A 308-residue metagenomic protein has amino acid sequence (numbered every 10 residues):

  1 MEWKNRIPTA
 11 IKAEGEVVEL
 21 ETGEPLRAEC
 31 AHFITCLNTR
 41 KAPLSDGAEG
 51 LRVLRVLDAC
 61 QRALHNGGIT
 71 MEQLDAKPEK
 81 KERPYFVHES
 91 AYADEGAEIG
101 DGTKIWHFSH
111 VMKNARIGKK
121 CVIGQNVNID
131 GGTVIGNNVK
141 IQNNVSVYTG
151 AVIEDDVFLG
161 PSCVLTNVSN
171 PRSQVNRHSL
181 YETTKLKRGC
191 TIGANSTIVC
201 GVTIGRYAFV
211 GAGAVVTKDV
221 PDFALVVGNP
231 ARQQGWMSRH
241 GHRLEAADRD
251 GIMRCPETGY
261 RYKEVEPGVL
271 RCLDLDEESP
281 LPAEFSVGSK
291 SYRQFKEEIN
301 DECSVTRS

Functional and structural regions predicted by a protein language model:
M1-E29: NAD(P)-dinucleotide binding in Rossmann-like oxidoreductases
V17-E21, S45-A48, Y181: Short, surface-exposed alpha-helical recognition segments that flank or form part of ligand/macromolecule-binding
C30-I34: Structural motif of enzymes handling amino- and sulfur-group chemistry
T35-K81: C-terminal helix-rich "cap/oligomerization" subdomain common to oxidoreductases
T70-Q73, V122, T191, F209 (+1 more regions): Short-chain dehydrogenase/reductase
D75-S90, G102, A151, D156 (+9 more regions): Terminal amphipathic alpha-helical/low-complexity segments used for targeting or macromolecular assembly
E82-R83, E89, D94-A97, K104-T203 (+2 more regions): Flexible, glycine/small-residue-enriched loop-and-beta-strand segment within the central core of proteins
K218-D219: Loop-to-transmembrane alpha-helix entry segments
